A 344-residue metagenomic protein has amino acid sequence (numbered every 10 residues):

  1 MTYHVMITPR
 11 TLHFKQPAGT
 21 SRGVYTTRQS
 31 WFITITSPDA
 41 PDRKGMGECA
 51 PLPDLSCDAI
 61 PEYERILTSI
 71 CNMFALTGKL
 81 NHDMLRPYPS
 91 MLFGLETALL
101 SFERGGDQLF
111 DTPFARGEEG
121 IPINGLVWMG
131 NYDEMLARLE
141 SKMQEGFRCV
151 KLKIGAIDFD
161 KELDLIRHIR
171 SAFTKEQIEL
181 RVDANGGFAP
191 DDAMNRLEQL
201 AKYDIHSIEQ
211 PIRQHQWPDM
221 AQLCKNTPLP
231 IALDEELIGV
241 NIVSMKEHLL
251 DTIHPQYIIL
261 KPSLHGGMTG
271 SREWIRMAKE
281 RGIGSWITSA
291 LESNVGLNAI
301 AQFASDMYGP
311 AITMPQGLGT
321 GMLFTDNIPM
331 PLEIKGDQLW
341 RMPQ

Functional and structural regions predicted by a protein language model:
M1-L180, N185-G187, D191, A201 (+1 more regions): N-terminal capping/lid subdomain adjacent to the active-site entrance of alpha/beta enzymes
V5-I7, K15, P211-I212, M245 (+1 more regions): Mixed-charge, polar/low-complexity N-terminal
T8-R10, L126, D234, T288 (+1 more regions): Conserved beta-strand termini and adjacent loop/short-helix elements that scaffold enzyme active sites in alpha/beta
C49, Q210, L318: Active-site donor-binding loop signature of nucleotide-sugar glycosyltransferases
S69-M73, A98-F102, P230, R281 (+1 more regions): Change "in soluble alpha/beta enzymes" to "in soluble alpha/beta proteins
I157-A304, L323-I334: Catalytic core of soluble alpha/beta enzymes
Y308-T320: Short helix/strand-capping turn motifs
